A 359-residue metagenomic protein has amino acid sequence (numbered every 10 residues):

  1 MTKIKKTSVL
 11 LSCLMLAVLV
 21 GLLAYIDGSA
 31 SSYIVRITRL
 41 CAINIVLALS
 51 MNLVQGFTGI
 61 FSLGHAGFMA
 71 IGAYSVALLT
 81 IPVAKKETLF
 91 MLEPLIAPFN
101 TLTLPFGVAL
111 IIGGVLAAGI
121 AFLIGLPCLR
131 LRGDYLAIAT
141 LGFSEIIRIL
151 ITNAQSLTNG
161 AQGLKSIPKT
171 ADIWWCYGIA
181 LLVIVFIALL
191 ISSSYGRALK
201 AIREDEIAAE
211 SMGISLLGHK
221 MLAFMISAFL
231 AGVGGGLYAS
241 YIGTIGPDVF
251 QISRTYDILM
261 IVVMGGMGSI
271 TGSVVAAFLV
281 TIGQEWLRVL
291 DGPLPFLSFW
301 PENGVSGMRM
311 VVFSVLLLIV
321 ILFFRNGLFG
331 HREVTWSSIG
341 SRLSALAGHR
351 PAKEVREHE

Functional and structural regions predicted by a protein language model:
M1-E359: Transmembrane alpha-helices and adjacent helix-loop boundaries
